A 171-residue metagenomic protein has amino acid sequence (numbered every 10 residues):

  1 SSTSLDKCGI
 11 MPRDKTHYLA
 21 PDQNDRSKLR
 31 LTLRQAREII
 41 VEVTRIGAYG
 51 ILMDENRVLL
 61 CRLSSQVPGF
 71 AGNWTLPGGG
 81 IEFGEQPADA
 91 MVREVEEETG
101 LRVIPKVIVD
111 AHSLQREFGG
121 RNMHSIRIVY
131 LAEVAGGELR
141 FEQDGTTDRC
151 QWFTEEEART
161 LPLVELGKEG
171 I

Functional and structural regions predicted by a protein language model:
S1-M11, K15: Extreme N-terminal basic, low-complexity initiation segments that serve as generic localization/processing leaders
Y18-I51, E55: Acidic, metal-coordinating catalytic segment for phosphate/diphosphate chemistry, firing primarily on the Nudix
Y18-L19, A71, R140-I171: Nudix hydrolase/Nudix homology domain
I40-T44, F70-N73, G120-I126, D144-T147: A generic structural micro-feature
L52, V129-E133, W152-T154: Short, well-ordered beta-strand micro-motif
D54-E97: Conserved Nudix-box catalytic region and its N-terminal flanking loop in Nudix hydrolases and closely related
R102-D110: A short coil-to-beta-strand element that immediately follows conserved catalytic motifs
S113-L139: Active-site-adjacent beta-strand/loop module that shapes the phosphate/pyrophosphate-binding cleft
